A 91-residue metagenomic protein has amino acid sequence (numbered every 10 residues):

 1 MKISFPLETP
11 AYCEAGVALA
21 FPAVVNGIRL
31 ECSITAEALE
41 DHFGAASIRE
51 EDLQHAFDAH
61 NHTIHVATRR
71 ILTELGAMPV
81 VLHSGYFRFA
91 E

Functional and structural regions predicted by a protein language model:
M1-A23, I28: Short, charged/polar N-terminal "headpieces" of proteins
I3, S47-E91: Acidic, low-complexity intrinsically disordered segments
S4-P6, A11, A38, H42 (+2 more regions): Residue-level preference for alpha-helix termini and adjacent loops
A20-A45: A short, structured beta-strand/loop element
